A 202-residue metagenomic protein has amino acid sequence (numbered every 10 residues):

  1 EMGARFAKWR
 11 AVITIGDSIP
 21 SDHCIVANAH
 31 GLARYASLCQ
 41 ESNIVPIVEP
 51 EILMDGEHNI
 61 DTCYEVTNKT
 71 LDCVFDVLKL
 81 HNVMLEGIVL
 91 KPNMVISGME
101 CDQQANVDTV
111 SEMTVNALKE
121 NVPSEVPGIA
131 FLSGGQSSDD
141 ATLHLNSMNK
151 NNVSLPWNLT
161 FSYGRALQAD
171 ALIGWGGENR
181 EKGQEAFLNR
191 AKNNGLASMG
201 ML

Functional and structural regions predicted by a protein language model:
E1-L78: Helix-rich catalytic cores of soluble enzyme domains
H58-L202: Active-site capping/gating regions of soluble enzymes
